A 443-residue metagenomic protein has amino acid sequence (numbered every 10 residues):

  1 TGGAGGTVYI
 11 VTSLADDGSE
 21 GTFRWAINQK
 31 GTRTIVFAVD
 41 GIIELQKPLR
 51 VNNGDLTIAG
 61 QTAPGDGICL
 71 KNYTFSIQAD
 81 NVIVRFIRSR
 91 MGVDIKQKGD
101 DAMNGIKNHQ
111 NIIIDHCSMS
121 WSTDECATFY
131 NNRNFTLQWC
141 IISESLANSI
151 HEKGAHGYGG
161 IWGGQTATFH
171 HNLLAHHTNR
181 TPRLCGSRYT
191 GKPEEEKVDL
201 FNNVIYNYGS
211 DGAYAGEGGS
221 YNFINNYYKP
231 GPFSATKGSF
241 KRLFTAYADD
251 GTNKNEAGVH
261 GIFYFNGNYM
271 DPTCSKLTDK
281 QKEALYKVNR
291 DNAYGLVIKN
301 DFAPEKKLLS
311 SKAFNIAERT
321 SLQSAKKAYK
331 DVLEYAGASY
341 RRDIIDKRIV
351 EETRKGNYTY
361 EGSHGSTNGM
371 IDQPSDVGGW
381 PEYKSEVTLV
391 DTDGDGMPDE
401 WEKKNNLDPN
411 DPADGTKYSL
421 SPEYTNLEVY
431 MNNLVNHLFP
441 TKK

Functional and structural regions predicted by a protein language model:
T1-I35, D414: Acidic Gly/Asp/Thr-rich repetitive segments characteristic of extracellular carbohydrate-active and adhesion proteins
T7, G31-I35, Q110, N134 (+5 more regions): Loop/turn elements at helix/coil->beta-strand transitions in domains of secreted/extracellular proteins
D17, I42-E44, P64-G65, R90-M91 (+16 more regions): Extracellular beta-strand scaffolds
I43-T166: Right-handed parallel beta-helix
G54, D80, Q110, N132-T136 (+5 more regions): Short "repeat-start/strand-capping" segments in structured domains, especially the N-termini of parallel beta-helix
R183, R188, E194-S375: Extracellular beta-rich repeat passengers
P374-K443: Extracellular calcium-associated, cysteine-rich motifs in secreted modular proteins
